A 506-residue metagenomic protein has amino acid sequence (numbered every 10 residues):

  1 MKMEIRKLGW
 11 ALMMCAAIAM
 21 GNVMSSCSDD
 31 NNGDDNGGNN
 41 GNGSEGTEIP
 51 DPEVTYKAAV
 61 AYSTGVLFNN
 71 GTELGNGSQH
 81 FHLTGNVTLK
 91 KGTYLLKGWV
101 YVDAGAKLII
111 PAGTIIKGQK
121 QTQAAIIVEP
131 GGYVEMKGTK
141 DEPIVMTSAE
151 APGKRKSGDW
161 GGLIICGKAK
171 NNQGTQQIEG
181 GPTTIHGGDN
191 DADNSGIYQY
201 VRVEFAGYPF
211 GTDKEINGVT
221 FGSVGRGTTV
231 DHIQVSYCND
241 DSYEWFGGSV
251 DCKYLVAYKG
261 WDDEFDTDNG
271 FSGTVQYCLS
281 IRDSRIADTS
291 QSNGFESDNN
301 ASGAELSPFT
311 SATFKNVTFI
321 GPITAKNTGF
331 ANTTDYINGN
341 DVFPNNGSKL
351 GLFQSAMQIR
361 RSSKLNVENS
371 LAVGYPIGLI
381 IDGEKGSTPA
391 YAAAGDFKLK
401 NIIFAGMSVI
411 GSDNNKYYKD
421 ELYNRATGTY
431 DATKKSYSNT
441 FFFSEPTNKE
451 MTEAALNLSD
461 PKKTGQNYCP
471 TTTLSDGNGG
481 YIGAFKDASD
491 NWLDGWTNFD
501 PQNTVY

Functional and structural regions predicted by a protein language model:
K2-M13: Bacterial N-terminal signal peptides that target proteins for export
N22-S26: C-terminal motif of bacterial Sec signal peptides marking the signal peptidase cleavage site
S28-N31: Bacterial signal peptide processing site
D35-K90, L95-D103, K107, Q121-G131 (+3 more regions): Extracellular beta-rich repeat passengers
A112-K117, Q121-E142: Active-site-surrounding "flap" and adjacent substrate/cofactor-binding loops of secreted or lumenal enzymes, prototyped
